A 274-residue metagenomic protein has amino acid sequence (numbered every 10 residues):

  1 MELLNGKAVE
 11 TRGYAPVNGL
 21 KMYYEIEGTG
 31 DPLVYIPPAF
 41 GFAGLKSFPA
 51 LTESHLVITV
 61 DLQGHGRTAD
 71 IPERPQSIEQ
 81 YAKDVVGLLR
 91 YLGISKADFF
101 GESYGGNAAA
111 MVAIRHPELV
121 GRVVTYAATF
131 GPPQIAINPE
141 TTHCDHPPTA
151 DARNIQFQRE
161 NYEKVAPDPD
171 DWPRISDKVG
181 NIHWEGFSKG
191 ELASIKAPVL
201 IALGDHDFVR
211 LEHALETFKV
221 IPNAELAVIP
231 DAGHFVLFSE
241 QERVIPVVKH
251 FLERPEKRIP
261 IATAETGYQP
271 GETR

Functional and structural regions predicted by a protein language model:
P16-A69: Conserved HGGG/HGGXW glycine-rich cap/lid loop of the alpha/beta-hydrolase fold
E27, A227-A232: Short glycine-rich catalytic loops that host catalytic nucleophiles or stabilize transition states across multiple
E27, I58-F100: Active-site loop/oxyanion-hole signature of alpha/beta-hydrolase fold enzymes
N107-R115, G121-F157: Flexible "cap/lid" loop of the alpha/beta hydrolase fold
S176-E191: Active-site nucleophile elbow and catalytic-triad environment of alpha/beta-hydrolase enzymes
I195, I201-L203: Short beta-strand/loop motif that positions the catalytic acidic residue of the alpha/beta-hydrolase fold
F208-H213: Conserved alpha/beta-hydrolase "acid-adjacent" motif
P230-R274: Catalytic active-site module of serine/aspartate enzymes centered on a nucleophile-bearing elbow/loop
